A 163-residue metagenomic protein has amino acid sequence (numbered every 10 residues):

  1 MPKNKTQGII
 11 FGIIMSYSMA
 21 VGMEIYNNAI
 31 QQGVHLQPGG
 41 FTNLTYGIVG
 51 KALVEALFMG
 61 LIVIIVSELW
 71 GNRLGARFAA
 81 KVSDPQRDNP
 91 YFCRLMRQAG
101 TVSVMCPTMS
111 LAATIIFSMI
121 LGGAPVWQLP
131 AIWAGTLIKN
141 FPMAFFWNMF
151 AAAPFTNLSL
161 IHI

Functional and structural regions predicted by a protein language model:
K3-Y26, M59-L69, Q98-T108: Alpha-helical transmembrane segments of integral membrane proteins, especially early/N-terminal helices
H35-K51: Perimembrane loop-to-helix junctions flanking transmembrane segments
K51-I64, N140: Alpha-helical transmembrane segments
E68-N89: Membrane-helix interface/capping segments
Q86-T108, Q128-W133: Internal alpha-helical transmembrane segments of multi-pass membrane proteins
C106-A124: Alpha-helical transmembrane segments and their membrane-interface junctions in multi-pass membrane proteins
S118-M143: Hydrophobic alpha-helical transmembrane segments and immediately flanking/interface helices in integral membrane
I161-I163: Conserved small/polar residues in nucleotide/adenosyl-binding loops
